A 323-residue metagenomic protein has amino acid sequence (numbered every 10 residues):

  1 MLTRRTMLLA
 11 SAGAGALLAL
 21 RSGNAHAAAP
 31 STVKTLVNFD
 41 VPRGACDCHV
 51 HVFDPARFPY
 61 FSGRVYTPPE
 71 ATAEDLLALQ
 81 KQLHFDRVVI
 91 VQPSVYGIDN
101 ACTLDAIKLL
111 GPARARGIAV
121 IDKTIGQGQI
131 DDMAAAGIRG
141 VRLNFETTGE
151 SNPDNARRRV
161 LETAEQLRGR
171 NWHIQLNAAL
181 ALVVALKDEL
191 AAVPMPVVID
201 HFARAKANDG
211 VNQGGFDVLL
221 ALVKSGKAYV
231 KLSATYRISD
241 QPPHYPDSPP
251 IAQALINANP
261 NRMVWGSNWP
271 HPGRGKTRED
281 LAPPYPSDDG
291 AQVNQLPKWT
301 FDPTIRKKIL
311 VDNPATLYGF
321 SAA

Functional and structural regions predicted by a protein language model:
L2-A27: N-terminal export signals
L8-L9, A28-I98, P286-S287: An N-terminally biased module of ancient metal coordination in phosphate/nucleic-acid-related enzymes
A28-L36, N212-A323: H/E-rich (His + Asp/Glu) clusters that bind or coordinate divalent metals
C46-V50, V88-I90, G117-A119, V141-L143 (+4 more regions): Hydrophobic faces of well-ordered beta-strands that scaffold small-molecule active sites in alpha/beta enzyme cores
Y60-Y66, V91, G140-N155, A282: Glycine-rich phosphate-binding "P-loop"
T72-L76, D99, I125-G128, V183-V184 (+1 more regions): Alpha-helical scaffolding within the catalytic cores of extracellular/periplasmic polymer-degrading hydrolases
G97-A181, D188-A191, K224, Y229-P242: Active-site gating/metal-coordination segments in enzymes
L180-V183, A203-A207, Y236-I238, T316: Short, catalytically relevant binding-site loops at active-site mouths
